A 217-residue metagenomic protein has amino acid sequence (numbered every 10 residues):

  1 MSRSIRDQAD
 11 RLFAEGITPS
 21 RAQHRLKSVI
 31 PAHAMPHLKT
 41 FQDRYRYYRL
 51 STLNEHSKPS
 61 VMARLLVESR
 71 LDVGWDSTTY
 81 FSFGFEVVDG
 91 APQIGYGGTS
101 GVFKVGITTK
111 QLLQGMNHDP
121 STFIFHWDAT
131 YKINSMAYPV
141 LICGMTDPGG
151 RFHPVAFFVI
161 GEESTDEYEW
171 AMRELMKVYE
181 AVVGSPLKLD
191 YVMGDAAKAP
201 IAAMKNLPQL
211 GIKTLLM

Functional and structural regions predicted by a protein language model:
M1-M217: DNA-binding interface regions
